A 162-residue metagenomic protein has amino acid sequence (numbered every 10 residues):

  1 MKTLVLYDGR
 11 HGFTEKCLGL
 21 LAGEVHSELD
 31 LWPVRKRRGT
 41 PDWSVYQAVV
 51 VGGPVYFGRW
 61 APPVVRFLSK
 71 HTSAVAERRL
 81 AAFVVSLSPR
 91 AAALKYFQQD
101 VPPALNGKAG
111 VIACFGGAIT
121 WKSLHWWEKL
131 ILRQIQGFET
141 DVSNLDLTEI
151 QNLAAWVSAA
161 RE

Functional and structural regions predicted by a protein language model:
K2-H26: N-terminal beta1-alpha1 ligand-phosphate binding loop
L6-D8, V51-G52, F83, F115: Short hydrophobic segments within beta-strands
R10-F13, R38, Y56, S88-P89: Glycine-/small-residue-rich active-site loops that bind phosphorylated ligands and cofactors
E24, E28, F57-E162: FMN-binding flavodoxin-like domain, especially the glycine-rich phosphate-binding loop
S27-T40: A short beta-strand-loop structural module common to alpha/beta enzyme folds
W43-S44, V75: A short, aliphatic-rich alpha-helical micro-motif
Q47-A48, R79: Structural motif
V49-V50, Y56-F57: Rossmann-like NAD(P)-binding element
